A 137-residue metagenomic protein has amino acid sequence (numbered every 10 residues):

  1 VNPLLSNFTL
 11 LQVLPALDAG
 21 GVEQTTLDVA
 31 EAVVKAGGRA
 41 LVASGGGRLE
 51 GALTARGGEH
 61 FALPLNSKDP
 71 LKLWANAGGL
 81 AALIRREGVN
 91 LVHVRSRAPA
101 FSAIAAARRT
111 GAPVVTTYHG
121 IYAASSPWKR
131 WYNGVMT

Functional and structural regions predicted by a protein language model:
V1-T137: Membrane-interface segments of envelope glycosyltransferases acting on lipid-linked substrates or membrane lipids
